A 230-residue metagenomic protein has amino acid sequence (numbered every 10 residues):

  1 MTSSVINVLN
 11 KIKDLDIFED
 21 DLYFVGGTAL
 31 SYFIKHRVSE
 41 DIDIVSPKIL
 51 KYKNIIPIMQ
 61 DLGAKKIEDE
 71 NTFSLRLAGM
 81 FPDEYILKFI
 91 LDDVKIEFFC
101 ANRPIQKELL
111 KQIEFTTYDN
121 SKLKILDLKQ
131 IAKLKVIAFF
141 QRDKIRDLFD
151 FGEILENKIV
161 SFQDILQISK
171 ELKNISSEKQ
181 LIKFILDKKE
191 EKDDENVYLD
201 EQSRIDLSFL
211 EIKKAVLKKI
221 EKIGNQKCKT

Functional and structural regions predicted by a protein language model:
M1-T230: Compositionally biased terminal segments of proteins
